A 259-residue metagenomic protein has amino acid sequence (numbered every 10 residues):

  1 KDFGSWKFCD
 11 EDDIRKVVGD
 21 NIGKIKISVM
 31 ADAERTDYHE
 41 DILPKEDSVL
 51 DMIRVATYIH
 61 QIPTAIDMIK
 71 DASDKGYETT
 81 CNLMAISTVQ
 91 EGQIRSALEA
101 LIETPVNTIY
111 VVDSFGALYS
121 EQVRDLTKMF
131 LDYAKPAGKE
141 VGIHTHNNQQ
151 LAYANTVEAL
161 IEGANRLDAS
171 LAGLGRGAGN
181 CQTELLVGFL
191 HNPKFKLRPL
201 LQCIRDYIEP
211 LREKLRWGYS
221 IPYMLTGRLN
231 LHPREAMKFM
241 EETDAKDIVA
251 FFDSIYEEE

Functional and structural regions predicted by a protein language model:
K1-E259: Catalytic cores and adjacent flexible loops of soluble metabolic enzymes that perform enolate/carbanion chemistry on
